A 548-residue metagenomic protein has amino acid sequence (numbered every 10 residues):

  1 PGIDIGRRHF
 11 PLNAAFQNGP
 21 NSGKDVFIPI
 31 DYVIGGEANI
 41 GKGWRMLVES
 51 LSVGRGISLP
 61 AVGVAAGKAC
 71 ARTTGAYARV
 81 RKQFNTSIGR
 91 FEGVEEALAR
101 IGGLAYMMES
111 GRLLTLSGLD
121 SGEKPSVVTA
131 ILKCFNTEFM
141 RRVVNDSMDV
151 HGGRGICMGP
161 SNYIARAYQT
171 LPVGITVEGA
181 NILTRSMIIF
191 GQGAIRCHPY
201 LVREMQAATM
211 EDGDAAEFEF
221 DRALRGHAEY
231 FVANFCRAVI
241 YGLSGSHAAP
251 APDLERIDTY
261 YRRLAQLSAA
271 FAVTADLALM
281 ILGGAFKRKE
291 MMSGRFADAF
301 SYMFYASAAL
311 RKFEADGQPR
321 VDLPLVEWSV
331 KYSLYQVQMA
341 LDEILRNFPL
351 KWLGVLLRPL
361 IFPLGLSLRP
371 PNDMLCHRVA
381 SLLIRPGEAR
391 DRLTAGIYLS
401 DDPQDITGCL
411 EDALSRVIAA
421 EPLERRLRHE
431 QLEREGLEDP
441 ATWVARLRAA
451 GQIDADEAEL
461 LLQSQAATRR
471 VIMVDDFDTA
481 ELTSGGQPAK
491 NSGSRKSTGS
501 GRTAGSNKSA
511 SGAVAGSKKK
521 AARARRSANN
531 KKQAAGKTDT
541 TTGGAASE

Functional and structural regions predicted by a protein language model:
P1-A61, E178, I182-R185, I189-L277 (+6 more regions): FAD-binding core of flavoproteins
S22-E37, I57-S87, L104-D120, N136-G153 (+6 more regions): Long, well-ordered alpha-helical segments
G43, G155-I257, W352-A449: Glycine-rich phosphate/cofactor-binding loops in nucleotide/flavin-utilizing enzymes
E92, V127-I131, E290-A297, R320-W328: Short, charged, amphipathic alpha-helical segments
V127-C134, R142-D146, A167-V173, A285: Flexible, glycine/threonine-enriched loop-and-boundary segments that flank and lead into catalytic domains of large
A489-S547: Intrinsically disordered, polybasic Lys/Arg-rich low-complexity tracts
